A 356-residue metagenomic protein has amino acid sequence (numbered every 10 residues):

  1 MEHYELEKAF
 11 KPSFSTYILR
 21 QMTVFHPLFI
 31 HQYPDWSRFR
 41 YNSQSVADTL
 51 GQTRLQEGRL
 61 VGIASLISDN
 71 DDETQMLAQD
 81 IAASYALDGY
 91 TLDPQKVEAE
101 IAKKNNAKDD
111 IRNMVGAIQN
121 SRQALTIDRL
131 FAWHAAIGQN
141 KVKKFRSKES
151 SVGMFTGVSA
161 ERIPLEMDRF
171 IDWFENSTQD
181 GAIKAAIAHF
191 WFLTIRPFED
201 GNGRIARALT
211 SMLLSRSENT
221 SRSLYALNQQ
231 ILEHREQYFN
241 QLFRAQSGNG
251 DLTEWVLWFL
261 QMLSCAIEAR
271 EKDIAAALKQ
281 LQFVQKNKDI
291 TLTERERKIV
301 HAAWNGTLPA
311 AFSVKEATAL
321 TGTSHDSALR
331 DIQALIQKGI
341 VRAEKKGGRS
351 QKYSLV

Functional and structural regions predicted by a protein language model:
M1-V356: FIC/Doc superfamily catalytic core
